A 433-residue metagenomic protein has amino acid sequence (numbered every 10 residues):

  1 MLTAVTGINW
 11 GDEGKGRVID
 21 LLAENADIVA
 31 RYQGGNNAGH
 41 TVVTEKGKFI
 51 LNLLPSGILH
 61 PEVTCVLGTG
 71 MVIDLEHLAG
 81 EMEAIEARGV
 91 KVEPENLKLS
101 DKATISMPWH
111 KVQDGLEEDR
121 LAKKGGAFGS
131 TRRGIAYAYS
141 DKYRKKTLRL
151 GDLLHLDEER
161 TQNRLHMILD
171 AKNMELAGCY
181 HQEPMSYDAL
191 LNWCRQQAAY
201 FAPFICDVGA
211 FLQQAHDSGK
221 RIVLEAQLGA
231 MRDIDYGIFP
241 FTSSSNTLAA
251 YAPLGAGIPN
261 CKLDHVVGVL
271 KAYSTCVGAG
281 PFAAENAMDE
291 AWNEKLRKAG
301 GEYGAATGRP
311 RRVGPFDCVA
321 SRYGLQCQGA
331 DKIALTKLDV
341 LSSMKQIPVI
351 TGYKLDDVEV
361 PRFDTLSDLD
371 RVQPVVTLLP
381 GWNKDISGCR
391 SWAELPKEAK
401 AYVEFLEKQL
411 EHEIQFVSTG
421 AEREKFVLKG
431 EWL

Functional and structural regions predicted by a protein language model:
M1-L433: Non-transmembrane, aqueous-exposed alpha-helical and coiled segments at domain scale
